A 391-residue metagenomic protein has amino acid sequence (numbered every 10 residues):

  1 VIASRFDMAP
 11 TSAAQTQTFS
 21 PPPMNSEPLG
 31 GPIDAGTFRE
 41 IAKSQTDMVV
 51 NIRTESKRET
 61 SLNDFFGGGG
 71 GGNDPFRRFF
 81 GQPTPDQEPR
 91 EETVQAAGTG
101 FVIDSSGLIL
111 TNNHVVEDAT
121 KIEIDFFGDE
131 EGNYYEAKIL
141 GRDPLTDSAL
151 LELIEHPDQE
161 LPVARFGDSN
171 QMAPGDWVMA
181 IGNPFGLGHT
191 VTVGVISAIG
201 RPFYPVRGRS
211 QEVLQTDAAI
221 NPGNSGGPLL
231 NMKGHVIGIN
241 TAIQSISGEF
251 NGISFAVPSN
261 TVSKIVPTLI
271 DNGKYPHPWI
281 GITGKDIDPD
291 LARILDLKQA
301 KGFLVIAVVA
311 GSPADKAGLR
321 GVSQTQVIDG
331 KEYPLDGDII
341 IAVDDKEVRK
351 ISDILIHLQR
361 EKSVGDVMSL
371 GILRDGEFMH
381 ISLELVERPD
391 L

Functional and structural regions predicted by a protein language model:
A3-K301, I306-A310, I351-D366, G376-H380 (+1 more regions): Serine-dependent protease modules
I109-N113, K316-I351: Conserved PDZ fold ligand-binding element
P313: Change "using UDP/GDP/dTDP sugars" to "using nucleotide sugars
